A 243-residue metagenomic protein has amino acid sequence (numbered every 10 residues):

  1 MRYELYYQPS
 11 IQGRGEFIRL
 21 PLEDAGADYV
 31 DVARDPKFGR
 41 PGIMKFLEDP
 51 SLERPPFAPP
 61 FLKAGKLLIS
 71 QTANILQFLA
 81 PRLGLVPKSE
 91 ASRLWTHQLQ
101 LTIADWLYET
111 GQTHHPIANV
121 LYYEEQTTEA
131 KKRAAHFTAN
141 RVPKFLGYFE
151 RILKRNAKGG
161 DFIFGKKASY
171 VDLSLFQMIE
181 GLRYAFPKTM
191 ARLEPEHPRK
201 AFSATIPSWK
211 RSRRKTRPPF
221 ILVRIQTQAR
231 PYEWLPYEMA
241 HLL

Functional and structural regions predicted by a protein language model:
M1-A135, L235-L243: GST-like domain detector, emphasizing the conserved glutathione-binding G-site in the N-terminal thioredoxin-like
M1-R2, F202-L243: C-terminal helix/juxtamembrane-tail motif
G65-K66, Q177, R211: Hydrophobic positions within alpha-helical membrane elements
A80, I179, R213: Active-site-flanking alpha-helical
A91, Q98-A201, T205, H241: GST-like fold's C-terminal all-alpha helical module
